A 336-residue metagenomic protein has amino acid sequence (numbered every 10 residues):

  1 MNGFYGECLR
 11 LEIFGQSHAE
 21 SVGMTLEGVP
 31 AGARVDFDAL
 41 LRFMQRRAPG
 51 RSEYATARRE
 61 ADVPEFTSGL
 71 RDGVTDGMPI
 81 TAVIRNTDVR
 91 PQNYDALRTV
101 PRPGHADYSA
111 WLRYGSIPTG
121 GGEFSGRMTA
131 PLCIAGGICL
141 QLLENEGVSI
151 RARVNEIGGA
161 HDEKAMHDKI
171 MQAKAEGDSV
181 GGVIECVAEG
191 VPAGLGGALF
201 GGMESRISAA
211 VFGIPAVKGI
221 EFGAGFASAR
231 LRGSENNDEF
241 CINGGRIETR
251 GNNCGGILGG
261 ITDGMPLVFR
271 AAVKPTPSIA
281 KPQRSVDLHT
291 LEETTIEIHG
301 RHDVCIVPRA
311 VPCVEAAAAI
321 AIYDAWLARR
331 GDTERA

Functional and structural regions predicted by a protein language model:
M1-A336: Generic N-terminal targeting/processing segments that precede catalytic cores or assembly contacts
